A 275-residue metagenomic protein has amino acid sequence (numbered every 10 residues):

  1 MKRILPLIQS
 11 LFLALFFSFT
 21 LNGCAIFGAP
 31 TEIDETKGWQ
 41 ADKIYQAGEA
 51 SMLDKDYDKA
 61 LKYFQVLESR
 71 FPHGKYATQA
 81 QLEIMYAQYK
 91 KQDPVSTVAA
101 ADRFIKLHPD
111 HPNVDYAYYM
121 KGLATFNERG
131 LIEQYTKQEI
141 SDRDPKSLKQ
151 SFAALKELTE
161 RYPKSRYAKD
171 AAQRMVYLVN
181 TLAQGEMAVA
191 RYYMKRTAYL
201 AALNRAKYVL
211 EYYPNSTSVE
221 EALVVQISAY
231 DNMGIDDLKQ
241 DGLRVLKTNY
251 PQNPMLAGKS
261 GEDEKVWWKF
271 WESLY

Functional and structural regions predicted by a protein language model:
K2-F12: Bacterial N-terminal signal peptides that target proteins for export
I4-P6, G23-Y275: Acidic, polar-rich low-complexity tracts and alpha-helical solenoid repeat scaffolds
S10-N22: Bacterial N-terminal signal peptides
